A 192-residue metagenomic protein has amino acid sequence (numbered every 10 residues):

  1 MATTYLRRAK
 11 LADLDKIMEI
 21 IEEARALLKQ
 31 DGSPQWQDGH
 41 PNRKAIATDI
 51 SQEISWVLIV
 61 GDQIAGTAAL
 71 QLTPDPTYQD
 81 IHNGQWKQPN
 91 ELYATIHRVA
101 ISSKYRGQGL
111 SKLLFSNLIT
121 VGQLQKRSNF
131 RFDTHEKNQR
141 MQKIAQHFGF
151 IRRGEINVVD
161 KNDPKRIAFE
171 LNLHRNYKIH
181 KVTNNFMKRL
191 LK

Functional and structural regions predicted by a protein language model:
Y5-E19: A short beta-loop-alpha structural element at the N-terminal edge of CoA-dependent acyl/N-acetyltransferase catalytic
R25-A45: Conserved GNAT-fold acetyl-CoA-binding loop/helix
I54-L70: Conserved beta-hairpin
A69-R98, R106: Conserved acyl-donor/pantetheine-binding loop and adjacent beta-alpha core of acyl/acetyltransferases and related
R98-I101, G107-T120, K143, H147: Conserved acetyl-CoA-binding loop-helix of GNAT-fold acetyltransferases
R106, F132-Q142, D160: Conserved beta-strand-loop-alpha-helix junction that forms the acyl-donor binding cleft
F115, G122-T134: Conserved GNAT acetyl-CoA-binding A-motif
D133, Q146-R166: Conserved catalytic-core motifs of GNAT/GCN5-like acyltransferases
